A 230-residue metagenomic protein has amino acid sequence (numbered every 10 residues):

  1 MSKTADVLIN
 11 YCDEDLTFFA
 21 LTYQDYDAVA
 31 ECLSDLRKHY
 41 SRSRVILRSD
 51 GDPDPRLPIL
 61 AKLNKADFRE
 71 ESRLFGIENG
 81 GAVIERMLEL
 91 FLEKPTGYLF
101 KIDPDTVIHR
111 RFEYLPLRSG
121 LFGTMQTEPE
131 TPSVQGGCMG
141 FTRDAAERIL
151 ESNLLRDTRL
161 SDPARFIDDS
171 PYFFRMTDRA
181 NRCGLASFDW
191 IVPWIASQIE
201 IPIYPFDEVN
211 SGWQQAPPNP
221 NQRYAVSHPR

Functional and structural regions predicted by a protein language model:
M1-S34: N-proximal low-complexity "stem/linker" segments adjacent to membrane-targeting elements
S2, F166-R230: C-terminal catalytic/acceptor-binding lobe
A20-T22, S49-G51, I102: Short beta-strand/turn micro-motifs composed of small residues that flank or help shape donor/cofactor-binding pockets
S34-S43: Short, acidic, metal-binding catalytic loop of nucleotide-sugar glycosyltransferases
R42-D52, S72-R73: Short beta-strand/loop segment that forms part of the nucleotide-sugar
P53-P95: Active-site-proximal specificity loops/subdomain of glycosyltransferases
G97-V107: Short beta-strand-to-loop acidic/aromatic patch adjacent to the donor-nucleotide binding site
T106-W194: Conserved catalytic core of nucleotide-sugar-dependent glycosyltransferases
